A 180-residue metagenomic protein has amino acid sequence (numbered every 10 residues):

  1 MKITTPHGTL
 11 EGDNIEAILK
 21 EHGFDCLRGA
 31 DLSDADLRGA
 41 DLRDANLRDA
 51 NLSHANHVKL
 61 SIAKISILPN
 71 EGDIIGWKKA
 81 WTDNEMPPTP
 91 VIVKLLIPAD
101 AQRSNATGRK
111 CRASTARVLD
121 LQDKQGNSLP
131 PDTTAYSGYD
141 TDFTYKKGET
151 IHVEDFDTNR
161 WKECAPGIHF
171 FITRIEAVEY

Functional and structural regions predicted by a protein language model:
M1-D34, R38, R43, R48-Y180: Intrinsic low-complexity/IDR segments
